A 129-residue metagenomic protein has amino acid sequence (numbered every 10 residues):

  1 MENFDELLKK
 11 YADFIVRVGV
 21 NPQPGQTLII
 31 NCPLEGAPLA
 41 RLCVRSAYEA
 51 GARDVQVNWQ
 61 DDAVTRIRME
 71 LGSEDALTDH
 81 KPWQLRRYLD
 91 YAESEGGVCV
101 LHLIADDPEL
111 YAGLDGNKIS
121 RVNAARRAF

Functional and structural regions predicted by a protein language model:
M1-F129: Active-site bordering "gate/hinge" segments that shape substrate access to catalytic or cofactor-binding pockets
